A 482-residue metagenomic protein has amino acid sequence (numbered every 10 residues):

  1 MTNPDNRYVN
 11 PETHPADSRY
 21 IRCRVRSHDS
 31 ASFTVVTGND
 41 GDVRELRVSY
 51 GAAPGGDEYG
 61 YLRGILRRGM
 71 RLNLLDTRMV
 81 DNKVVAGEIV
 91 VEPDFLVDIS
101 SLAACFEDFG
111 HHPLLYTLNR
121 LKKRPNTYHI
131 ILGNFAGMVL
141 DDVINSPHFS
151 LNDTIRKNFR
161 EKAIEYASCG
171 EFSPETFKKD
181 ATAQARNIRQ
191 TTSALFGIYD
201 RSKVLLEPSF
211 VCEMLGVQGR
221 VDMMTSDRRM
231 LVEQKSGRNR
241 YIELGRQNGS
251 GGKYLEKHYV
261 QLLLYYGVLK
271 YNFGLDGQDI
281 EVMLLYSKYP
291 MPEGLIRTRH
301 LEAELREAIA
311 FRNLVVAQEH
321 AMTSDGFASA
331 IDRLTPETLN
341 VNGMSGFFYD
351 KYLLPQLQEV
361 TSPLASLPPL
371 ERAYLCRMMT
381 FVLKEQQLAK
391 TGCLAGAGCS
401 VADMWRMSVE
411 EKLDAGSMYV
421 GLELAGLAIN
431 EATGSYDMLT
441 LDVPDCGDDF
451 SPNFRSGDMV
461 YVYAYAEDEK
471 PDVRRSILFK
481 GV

Functional and structural regions predicted by a protein language model:
N3-S226: Metal-dependent nuclease catalytic cores that hydrolyze phosphodiester bonds in DNA/RNA, characterized by
A31-V36, G41-D57, N73-L74, Q386-V482: Conserved ASCE P-loop ATPase motor domains encompassing nucleic-acid-directed helicases/translocases
T37-R68, R201-N313: Mg2+/Mn2+-dependent nuclease catalytic core
V97-I144, V360-L413, A428-I429: Conserved small-residue-rich
H112-L115, L285-M291, T298-D325, C446-V482: Pre-ATPase regulatory/linker segments immediately N-terminal to the P-loop/RecA-like helicase/translocase core
N126-I130, G251-V260, S476-L478: Active-site metal-coordination segments of metallo-dependent hydrolases
A136, M223, V232, K470-P471: Conserved helicase NTPase motor core
L285-A395: N-terminal intrinsically disordered, low-complexity, charge/repeat-rich segments that act as generic
